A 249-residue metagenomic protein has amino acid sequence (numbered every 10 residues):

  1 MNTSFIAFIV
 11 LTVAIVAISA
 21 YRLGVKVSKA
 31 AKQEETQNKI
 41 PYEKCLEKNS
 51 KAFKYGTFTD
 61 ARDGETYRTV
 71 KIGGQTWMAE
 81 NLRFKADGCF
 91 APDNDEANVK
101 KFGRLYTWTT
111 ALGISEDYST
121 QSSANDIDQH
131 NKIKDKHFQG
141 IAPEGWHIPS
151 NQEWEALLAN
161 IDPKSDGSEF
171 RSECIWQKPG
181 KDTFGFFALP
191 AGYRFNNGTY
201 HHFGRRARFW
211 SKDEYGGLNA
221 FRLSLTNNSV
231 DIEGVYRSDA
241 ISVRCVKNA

Functional and structural regions predicted by a protein language model:
M1-V10: Feature marks short, highly hydrophobic, charge-poor N-terminal signal-anchor/signal peptide-like helices that anchor
I6-A7, I18-S28: Juxtamembrane cytosolic interface motif at the C-terminal end of transmembrane helices
I9, R22, K32-Q33, R222: Short stretches within intrinsically disordered, low-complexity N-terminal or propeptide regions
L11-V16: Hydrophobic membrane-insertion alpha-helices, especially the h-region of bacterial N-terminal signal peptides
K26-N38: Short juxtamembrane segments adjacent to a transmembrane helix
E35-A249: Conserved positions within compact, well-structured domain cores
